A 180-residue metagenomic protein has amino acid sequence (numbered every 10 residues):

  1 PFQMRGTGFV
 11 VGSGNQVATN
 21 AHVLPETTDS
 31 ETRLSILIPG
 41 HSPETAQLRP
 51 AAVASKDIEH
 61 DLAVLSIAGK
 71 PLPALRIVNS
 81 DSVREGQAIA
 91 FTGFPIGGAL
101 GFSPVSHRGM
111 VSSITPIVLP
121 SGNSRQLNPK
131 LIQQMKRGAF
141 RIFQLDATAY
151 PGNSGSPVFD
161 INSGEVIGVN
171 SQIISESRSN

Functional and structural regions predicted by a protein language model:
P1, A63-R76, P104-N180: Active-site region of chymotrypsin-like
R5, V11-I58, K70: Catalytic-histidine neighborhood of serine endopeptidases, predominantly the chymotrypsin-like S1/PA family
S13, K56, F94, I114 (+1 more regions): Residue-level recognition of beta-strand microenvironments
S30-A52, E85-A90, P104-N128: Beta-strand/loop subdomains of soluble extracytoplasmic proteins
A52-A54, I67-S103: Active-site substrate-binding loop(s) of clan PA
